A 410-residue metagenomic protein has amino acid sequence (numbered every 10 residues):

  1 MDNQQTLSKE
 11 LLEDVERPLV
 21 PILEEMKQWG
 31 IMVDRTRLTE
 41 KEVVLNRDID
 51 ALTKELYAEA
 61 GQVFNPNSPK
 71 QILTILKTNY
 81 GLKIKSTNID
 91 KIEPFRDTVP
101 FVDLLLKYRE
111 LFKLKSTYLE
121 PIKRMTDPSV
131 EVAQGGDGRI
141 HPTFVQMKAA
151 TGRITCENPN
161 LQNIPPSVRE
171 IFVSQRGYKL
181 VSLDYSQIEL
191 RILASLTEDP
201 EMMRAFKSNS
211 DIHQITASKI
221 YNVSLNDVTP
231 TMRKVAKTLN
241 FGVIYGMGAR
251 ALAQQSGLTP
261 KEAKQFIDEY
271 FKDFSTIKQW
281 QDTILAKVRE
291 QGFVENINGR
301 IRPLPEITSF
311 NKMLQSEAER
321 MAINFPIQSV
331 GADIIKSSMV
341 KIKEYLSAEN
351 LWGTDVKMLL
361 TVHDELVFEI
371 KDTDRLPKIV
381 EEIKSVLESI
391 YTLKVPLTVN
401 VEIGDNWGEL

Functional and structural regions predicted by a protein language model:
M1-I164, K179, S186-E189, A249 (+5 more regions): Conserved "right-hand" nucleotidyltransferase catalytic core of DNA-directed polymerases
L19, E189, H213-T216, L239 (+2 more regions): Extended, hydrophobic alpha-helical segments in both membrane/secreted and soluble proteins
Q28, V132, D137, H141-P142 (+4 more regions): Conserved catalytic core of nucleic-acid polymerases
R37-L38, S174-L180, P200-M203, Q254-Q255 (+3 more regions): Short beta-alpha connecting loops at secondary-structure transitions that line or flank enzyme active sites
R47, A51-K54, A58-L104, K272-R320 (+3 more regions): C-terminal polymerase-core module
I122-D127, A133, S182, M202-R204 (+3 more regions): Short, contiguous acidic/charged loop-to-helix segments that flank catalytic cores in large enzymes
Q146-S224: Function-dense linear segments that define catalytic or interfacial modules in macromolecule-processing proteins
S174-R176, L351-T354, L359-H363, E381 (+1 more regions): A structural signal for short secondary-structure junctions
